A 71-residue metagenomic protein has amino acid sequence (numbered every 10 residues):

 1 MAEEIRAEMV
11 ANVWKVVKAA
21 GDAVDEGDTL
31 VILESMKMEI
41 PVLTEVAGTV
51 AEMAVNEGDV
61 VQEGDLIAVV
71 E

Functional and structural regions predicted by a protein language model:
M1, K18-V24, E71: Short low-complexity stretches enriched in small and charged residues
M1-N12, T29-E45: Short beta-strand-turn/beta-hairpin segments enriched in glycine/proline and small hydrophobics that form edge-strand
M9, V13-A23, E52-V55: Short histidine-centered loop motifs in beta-beta connectors
V16, E45-E71: Short hydrophobic interaction/assembly module
G21, M38, G58: Surface-exposed, flexible loop/turn segments at secondary-structure boundaries
D25-P41, Q62-E71: Short hydrophobic beta/alpha edge segments that flank linear recognition/processing sites
